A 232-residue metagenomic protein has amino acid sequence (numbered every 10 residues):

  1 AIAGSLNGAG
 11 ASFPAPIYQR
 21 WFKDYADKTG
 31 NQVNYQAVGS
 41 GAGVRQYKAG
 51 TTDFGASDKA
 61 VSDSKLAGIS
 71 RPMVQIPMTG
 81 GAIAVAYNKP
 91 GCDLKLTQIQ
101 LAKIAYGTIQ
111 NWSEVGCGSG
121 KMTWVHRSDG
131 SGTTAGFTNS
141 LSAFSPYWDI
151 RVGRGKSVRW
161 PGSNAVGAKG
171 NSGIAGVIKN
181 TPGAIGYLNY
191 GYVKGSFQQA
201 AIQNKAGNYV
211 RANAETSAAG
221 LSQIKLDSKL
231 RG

Functional and structural regions predicted by a protein language model:
I2-G232: Flexible loop/hinge segments at secondary-structure junctions
